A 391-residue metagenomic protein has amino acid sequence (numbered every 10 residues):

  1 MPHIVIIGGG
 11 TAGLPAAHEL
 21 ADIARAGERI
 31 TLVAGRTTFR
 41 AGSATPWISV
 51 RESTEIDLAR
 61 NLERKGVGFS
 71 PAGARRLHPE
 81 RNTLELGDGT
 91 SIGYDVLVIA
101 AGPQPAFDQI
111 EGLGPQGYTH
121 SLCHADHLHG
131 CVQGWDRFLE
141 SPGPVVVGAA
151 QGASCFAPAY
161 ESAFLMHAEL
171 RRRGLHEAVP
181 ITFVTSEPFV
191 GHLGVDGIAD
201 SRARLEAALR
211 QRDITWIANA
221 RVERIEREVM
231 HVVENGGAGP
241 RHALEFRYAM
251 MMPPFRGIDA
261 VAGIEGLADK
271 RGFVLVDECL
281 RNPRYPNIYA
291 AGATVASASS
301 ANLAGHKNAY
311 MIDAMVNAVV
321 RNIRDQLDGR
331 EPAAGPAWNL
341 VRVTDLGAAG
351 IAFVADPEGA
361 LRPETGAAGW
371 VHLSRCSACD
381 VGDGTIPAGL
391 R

Functional and structural regions predicted by a protein language model:
P2-G68, Q151-V195: Beta1-alpha1 glycine-rich phosphate/pyrophosphate-binding loop at the start of Rossmann-like nucleotide-binding domains
R29-T31, G68-E80, L84, I92 (+2 more regions): A Rossmann-like FAD-binding core segment of flavoenzymes
V67-E161, L165-G174, G236-G239, M250: FAD-binding core/adjacent interface of flavoenzyme oxidoreductases
A106, G114-S141, E245-A314: FAD-site-proximal beta/loop scaffold in flavoenzymes
G148, S162, L170, H192-D196 (+4 more regions): Residues forming the flavin
A168, Y310-A337: Internal hydrophobic alpha-helix adjacent to the cofactor/substrate pocket in enzyme cavities
A334-V354: Flavin (FAD/FMN) cofactor-binding core of flavoprotein oxidoreductases
A352-R391: C-terminal auxiliary extensions adjacent to catalytic cores
